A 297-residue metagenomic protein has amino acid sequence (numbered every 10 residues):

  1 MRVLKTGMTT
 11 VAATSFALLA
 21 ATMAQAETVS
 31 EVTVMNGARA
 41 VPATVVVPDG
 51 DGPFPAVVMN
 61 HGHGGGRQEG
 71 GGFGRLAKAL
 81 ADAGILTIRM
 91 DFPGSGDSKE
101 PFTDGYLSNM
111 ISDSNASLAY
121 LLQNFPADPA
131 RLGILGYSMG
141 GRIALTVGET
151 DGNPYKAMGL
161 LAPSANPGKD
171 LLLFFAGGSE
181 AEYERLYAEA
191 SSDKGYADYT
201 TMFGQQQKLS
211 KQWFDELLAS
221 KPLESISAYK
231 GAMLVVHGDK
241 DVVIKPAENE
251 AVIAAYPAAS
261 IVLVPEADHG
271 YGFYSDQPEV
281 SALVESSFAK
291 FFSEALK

Functional and structural regions predicted by a protein language model:
A26-D51: N-terminal cap/lid segment of alpha/beta-hydrolase-fold proteins
G66-A77, F92, A247: The serine-hydrolase catalytic nucleophile loop
G72, G231, K245-A254: Short alpha-helix in the alpha/beta-hydrolase fold that links the catalytic acid
A77-K99: Conserved alpha/beta-hydrolase
D104-F125: Alpha/beta-hydrolase active-site loop
D151-L209: Hydrolase active-site cap/lid region
Y229, V235-H237, D241: Short beta-strand/loop motif that positions the catalytic acidic residue of the alpha/beta-hydrolase fold
A267-S281: Catalytic histidine-centered segment of alpha/beta-hydrolase-like enzymes
